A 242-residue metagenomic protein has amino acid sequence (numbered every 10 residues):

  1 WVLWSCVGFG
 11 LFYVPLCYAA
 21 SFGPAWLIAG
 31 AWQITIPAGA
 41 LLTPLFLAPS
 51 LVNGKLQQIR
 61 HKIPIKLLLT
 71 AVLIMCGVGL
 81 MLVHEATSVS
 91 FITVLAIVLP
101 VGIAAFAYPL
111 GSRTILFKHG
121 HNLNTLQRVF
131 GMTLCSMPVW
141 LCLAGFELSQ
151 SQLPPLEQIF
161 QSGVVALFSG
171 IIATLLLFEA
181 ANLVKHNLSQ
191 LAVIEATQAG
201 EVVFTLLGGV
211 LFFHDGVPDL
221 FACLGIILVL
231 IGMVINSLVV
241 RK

Functional and structural regions predicted by a protein language model:
W1-W32, I74, L80, F168-K185: Specific transmembrane alpha-helical segments of multi-pass solute transporters/efflux pumps, especially DMT/EamA
C6-G10, V14, P37-L41, F106-P109 (+5 more regions): Hydrophobic/small/kink-forming positions within alpha-helical transmembrane segments of polytopic membrane proteins
Y18-A19, L45-L47, K118, R128 (+2 more regions): Hydrophobic/aromatic residues within transmembrane alpha-helices of multi-pass small-molecule transporters
A20-H61, L188-G209: Specific alpha-helical transmembrane segments that line the substrate/conduction pathway and gating interfaces
A20-P37, T93-F106, Q158-I171, F221-I227: Structural signature of hydrophobic alpha-helical transmembrane segments
A40-P44, H61-E85, P100, D219-V240: Hydrophobic transmembrane alpha-helices of multi-pass small-molecule transport proteins
K66-C76, A96-I103, L116-I172, G200-E201 (+1 more regions): Hydrophobic alpha-helical transmembrane segments of multi-pass integral membrane proteins, especially transporters
L191-K242: C-terminal-most transmembrane helix of multi-pass membrane proteins
